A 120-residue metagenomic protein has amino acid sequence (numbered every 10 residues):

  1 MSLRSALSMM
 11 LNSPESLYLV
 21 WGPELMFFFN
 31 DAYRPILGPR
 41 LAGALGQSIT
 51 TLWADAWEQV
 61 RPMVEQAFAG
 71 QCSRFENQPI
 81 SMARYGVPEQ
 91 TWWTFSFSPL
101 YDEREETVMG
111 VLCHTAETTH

Functional and structural regions predicted by a protein language model:
M1, S8-N12, D55-G86: Soluble sensory domains of the PAS superfamily and closely related sensory modules
M10, L17-Y18: Short hydrophobic secondary-structure edge segments in sensory/regulatory modules of signaling proteins
G22, L100-E103, T118: Sensor-regulatory modules in signal-transduction proteins
P23, F29-R34: N-terminal capping loop/helix in small sensory signaling domains highlighted by a polar->aromatic N-x2-3-F motif
P35-P39, G43-E58: PAS-family sensory/regulatory domains
P79, S96-D102: A short, hydrophobic, proline-anchored segment that marks a local hinge/packing element in signaling and regulatory
Y85-V87, L100-T107: Flexible loop/coil segments at beta-strand boundaries within sensory signal-transduction domains
F95-S96, E106-E117: PAS-family sensory domains
